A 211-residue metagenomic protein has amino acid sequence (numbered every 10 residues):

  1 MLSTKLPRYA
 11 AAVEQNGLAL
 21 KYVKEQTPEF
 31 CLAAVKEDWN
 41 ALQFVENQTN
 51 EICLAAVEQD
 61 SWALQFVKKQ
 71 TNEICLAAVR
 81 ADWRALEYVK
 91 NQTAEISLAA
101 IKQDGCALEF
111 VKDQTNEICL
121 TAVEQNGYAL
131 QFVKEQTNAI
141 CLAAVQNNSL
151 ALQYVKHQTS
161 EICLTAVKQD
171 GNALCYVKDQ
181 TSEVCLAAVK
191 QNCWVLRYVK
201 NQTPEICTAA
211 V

Functional and structural regions predicted by a protein language model:
M1-V211: Alpha-helical scaffold segments
